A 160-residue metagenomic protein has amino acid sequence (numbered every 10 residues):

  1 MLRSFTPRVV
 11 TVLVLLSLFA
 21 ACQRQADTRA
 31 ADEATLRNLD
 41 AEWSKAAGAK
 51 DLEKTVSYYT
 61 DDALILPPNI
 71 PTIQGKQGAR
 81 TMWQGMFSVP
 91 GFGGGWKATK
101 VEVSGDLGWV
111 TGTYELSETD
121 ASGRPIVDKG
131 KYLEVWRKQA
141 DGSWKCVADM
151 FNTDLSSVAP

Functional and structural regions predicted by a protein language model:
M1-T11: Bacterial N-terminal signal peptides that target proteins for export
V10-A20: Bacterial N-terminal signal peptides
L18-S57, L64-P160: A beta-strand edge to alpha-helix "cap/lid" segment located at domain peripheries
